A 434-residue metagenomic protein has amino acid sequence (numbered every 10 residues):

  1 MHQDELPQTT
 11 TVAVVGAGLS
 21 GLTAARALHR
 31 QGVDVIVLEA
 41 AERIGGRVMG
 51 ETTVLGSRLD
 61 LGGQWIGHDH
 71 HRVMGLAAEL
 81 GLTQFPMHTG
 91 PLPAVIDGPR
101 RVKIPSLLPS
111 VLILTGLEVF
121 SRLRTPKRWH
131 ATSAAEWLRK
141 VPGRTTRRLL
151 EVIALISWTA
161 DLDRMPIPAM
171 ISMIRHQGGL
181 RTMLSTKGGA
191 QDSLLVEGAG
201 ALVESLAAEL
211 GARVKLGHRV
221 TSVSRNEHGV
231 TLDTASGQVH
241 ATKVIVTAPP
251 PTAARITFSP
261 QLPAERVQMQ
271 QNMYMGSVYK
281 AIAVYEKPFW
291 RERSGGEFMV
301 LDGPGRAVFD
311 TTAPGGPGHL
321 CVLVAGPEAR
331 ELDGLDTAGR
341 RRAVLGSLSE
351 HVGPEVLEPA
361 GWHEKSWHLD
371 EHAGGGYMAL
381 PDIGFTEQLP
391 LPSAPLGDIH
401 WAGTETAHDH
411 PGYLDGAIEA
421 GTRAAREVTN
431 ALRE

Functional and structural regions predicted by a protein language model:
H2-L6, T11, L22-T23, Q31 (+5 more regions): Conserved flavin/dinucleotide-binding core of flavoenzymes
A17-G18: Glycine-rich Rossmann-fold phosphate-binding loop(s) that bind the pyrophosphate of adenine dinucleotide cofactors
H29-V54: Glycine-rich FAD pyrophosphate-binding loop
G46-V73, R122, I171-L184: Glycine-rich active-site loop/strand segments that organize a redox cofactor
S57-T125: Dinucleotide-binding Rossmann-like beta1-alpha1 core, especially the glycine-rich loop that anchors the ADP
M74-A94, P142-L149, P288-V300, L357: A short alpha-helix-loop-beta-strand transition element characteristic of N-terminal alpha/beta dinucleotide-binding
R124-H218, E227, T247, P251-T257 (+2 more regions): Active-site/ligand-binding neighborhood in enzyme catalytic cores
H218, S224-R225, T234-E292: Central helical "cap/lid" subdomain
